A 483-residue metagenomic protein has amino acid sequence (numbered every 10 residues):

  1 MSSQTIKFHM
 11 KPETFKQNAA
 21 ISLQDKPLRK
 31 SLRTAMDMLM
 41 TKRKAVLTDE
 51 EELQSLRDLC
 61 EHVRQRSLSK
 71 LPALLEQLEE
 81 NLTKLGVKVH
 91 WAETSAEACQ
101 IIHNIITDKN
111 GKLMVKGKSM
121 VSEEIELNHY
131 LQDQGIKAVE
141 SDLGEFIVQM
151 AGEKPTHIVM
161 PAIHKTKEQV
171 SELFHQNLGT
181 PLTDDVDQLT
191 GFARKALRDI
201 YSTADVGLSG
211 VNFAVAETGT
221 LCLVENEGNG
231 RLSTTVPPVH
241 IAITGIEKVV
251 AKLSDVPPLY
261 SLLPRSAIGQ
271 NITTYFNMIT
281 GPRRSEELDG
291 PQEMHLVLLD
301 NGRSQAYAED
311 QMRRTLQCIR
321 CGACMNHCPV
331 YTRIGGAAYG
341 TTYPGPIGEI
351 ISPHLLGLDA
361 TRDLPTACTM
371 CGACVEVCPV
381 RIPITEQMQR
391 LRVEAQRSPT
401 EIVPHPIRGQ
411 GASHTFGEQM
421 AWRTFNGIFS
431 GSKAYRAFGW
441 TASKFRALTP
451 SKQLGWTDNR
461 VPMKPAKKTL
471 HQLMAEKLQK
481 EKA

Functional and structural regions predicted by a protein language model:
S2-Q311: The feature marks the mature, well-folded catalytic cores of soluble enzymes
F8-M38, D49, P406, Q410 (+1 more regions): Intrinsic disorder at enzyme termini
Q77, N81, L85, I101-I105 (+11 more regions): Generic, well-ordered alpha-helical scaffold segments in large soluble proteins
E97, T273-E286, R320, I334-G335 (+4 more regions): A glycine-rich phosphate-binding loop feature that marks nucleotide/adenosyl-phosphate handling sites
G144, D187, N271-Y275, V403-I407 (+1 more regions): Short coil/turn segments at secondary-structure boundaries
G230-V249, Q317-R320, I347-E349, H354 (+1 more regions): Gly/Ser/Thr-rich active-site loops/lids in small-molecule metabolic enzymes that frequently grip phosphoryl groups
A251-L253, A267-I272, N326, T385-Q389 (+1 more regions): Acidic/polar loop patches that form or flank catalytic/metal-binding clefts of enzymes that bind anionic ligands
E286-T315, V330-S451: Ferredoxin-type iron-sulfur electron-transfer modules in oxidoreductases and energy-metabolism complexes
